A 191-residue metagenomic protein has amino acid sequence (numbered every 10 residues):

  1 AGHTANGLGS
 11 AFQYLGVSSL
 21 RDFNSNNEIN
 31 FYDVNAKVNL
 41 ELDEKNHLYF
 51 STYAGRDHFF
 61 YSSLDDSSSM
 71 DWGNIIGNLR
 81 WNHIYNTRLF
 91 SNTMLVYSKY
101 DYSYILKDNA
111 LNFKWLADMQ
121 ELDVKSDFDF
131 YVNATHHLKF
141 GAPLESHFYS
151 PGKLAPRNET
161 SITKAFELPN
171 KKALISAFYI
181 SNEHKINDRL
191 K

Functional and structural regions predicted by a protein language model:
A1-W72: Periplasmic-side early beta-strands and strand-to-turn transitions of outer-membrane beta-barrels
A36-D57, D71-K191: Face-selective signature of the C-terminal outer-membrane beta-barrel domain
